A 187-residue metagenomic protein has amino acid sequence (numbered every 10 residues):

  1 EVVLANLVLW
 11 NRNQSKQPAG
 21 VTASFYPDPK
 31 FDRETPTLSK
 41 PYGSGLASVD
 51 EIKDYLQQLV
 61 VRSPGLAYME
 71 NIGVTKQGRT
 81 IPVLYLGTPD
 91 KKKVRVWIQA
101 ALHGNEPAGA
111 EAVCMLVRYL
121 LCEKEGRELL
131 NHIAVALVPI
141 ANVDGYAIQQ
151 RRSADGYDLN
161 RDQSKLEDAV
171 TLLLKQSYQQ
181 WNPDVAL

Functional and structural regions predicted by a protein language model:
V3-A186: M14 metallocarboxypeptidase catalytic domain recognition
